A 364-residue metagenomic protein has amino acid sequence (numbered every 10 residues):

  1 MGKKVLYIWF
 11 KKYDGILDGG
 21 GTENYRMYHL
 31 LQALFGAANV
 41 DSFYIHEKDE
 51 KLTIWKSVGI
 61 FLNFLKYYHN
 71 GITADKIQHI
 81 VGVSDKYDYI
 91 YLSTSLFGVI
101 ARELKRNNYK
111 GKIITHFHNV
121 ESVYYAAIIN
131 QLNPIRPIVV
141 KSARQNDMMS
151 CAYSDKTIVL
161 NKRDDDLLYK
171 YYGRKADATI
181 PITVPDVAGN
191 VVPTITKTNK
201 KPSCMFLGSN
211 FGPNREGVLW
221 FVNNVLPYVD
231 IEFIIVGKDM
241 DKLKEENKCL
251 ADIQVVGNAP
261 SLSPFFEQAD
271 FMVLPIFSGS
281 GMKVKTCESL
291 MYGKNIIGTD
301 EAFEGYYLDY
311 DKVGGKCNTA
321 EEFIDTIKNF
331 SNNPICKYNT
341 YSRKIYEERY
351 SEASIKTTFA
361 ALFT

Functional and structural regions predicted by a protein language model:
E23, I182-N247, V255, A259-P260 (+1 more regions): Conserved catalytic-core segment of nucleotide-activated headgroup transferases in glycan assembly
I80-V99, K112-I114: Short N-terminal targeting/anchoring amphipathic segment
V81, V120-S122, I135-T157: Membrane-proximal helix-turn-helix segments that form the acceptor-binding/catalytic region of lipid-linked
N108-A127: Active-site proximal beta-strand in glycosyltransferases
M148, A152-V191: Donor nucleotide-sugar binding/catalytic pocket of nucleotide-sugar-dependent glycosyltransferases
E267-G281, Y292-K294: Acidic donor-binding loop of glycosyltransferase active sites
K285-M291, N295-T299: Short hydrophobic beta-strand element within catalytic cores of glycosyltransferases and related nucleotide-activated
P334-T364: A charged, aromatic-enriched C-terminal amphipathic alpha-helix characteristic of glycosyltransferases across folds
